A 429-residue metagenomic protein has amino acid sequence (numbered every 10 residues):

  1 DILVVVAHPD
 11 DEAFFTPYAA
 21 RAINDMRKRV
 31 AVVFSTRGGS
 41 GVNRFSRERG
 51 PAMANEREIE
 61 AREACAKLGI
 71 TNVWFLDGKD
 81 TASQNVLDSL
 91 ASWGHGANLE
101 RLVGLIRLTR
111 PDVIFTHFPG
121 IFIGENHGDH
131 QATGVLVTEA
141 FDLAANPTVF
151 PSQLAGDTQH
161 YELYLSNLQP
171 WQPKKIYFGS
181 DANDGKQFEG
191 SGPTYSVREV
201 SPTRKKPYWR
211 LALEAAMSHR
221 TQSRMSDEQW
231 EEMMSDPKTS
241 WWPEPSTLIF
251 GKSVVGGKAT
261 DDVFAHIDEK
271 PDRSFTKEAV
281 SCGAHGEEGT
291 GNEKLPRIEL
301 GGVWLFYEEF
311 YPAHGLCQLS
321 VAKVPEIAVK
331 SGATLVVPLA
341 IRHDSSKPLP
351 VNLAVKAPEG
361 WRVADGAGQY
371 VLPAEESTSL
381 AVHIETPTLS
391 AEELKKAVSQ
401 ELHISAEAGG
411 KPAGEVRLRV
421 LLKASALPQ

Functional and structural regions predicted by a protein language model:
D1-T109, Q131, T138-D142: Active-site rim/loop-helix segments in enzyme catalytic domains that contact anionic ligands
D1-V5, D88-S89, G96-A313: Metal-dependent de-N-acetylase/amidase catalytic core
R297-P338, Q369-V371, Q429: Beta-sheet-dominated interaction scaffolds and their linkers
S331-P338, T378-L380, L394-L402: Short, solvent-exposed loop/turn segments enriched in Ser/Thr/Gly
R342-G360, G366: Short acidic, flexible loop segments centered on an aromatic residue
W361-A391: Intrinsically disordered, low-complexity Pro/Gly/Ser/Thr-rich segments with frequent PxxP/GP/PP motifs and embedded
T388-L427: Terminal connector regions
